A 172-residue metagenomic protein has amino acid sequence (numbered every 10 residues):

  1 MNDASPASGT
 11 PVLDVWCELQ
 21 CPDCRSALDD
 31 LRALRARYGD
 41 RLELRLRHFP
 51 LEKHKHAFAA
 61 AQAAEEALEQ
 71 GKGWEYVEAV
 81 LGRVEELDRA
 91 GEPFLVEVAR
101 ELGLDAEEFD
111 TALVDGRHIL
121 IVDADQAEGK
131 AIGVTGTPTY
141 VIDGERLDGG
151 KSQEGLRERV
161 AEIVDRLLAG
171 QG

Functional and structural regions predicted by a protein language model:
N2, P50-E52, D148: Generic, ordered loop/turn and secondary-structure boundary motif
N2-G9: Short beta-strand-to-loop junctions in surface cap/lid or active-site-entrance loops
S5, K53-K55, P138, K151: Solvent-exposed, flexible loop/coil residues
S8, P50, A63, G82-E85 (+3 more regions): A general structural-boundary detector
T10, W16, D23-A36, E97-G172: C-terminal cap of thioredoxin/glutaredoxin-like
V12-R100, G170: Structural alpha/beta surface segment adjacent to cysteine/selenocysteine redox centers across thiol/disulfide enzymes
